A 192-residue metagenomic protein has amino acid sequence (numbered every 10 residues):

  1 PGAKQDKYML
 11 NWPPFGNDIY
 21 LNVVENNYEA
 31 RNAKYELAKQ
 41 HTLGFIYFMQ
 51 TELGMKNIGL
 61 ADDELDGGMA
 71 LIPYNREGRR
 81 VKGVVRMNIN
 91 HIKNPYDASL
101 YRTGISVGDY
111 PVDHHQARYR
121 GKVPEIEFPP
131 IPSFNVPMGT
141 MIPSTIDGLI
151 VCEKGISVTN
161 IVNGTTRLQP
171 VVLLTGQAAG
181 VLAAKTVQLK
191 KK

Functional and structural regions predicted by a protein language model:
P1-K192: Flavin (FAD/FMN)-binding glycine-rich loop and adjacent Rossmann-like elements that form
